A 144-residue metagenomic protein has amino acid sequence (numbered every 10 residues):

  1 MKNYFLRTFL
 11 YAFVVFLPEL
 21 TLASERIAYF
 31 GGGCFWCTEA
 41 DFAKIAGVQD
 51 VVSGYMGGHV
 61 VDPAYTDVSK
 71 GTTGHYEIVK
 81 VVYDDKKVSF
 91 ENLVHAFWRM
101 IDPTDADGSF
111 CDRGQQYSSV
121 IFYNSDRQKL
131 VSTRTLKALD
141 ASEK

Functional and structural regions predicted by a protein language model:
M1-R7: Positively charged n-region of N-terminal signal peptides that target proteins for export
R7-E19: Bacterial N-terminal signal peptides
L22-K144: Flexible coil/turn and secondary-structure edge motifs
